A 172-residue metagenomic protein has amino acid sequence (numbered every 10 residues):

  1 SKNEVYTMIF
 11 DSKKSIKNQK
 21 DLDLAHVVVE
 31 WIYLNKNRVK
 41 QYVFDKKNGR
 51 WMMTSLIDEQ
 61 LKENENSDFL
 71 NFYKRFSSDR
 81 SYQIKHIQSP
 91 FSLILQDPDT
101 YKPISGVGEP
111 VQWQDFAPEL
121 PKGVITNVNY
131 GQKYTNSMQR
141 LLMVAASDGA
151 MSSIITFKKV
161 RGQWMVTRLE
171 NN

Functional and structural regions predicted by a protein language model:
S1-R38, Y101-M151: Surface-exposed, charged secondary-structure patches
F10, F44, F69-F72, F76 (+4 more regions): Phenylalanine-focused residue identity feature
D11, D21-D23, D45, D58 (+6 more regions): Acidic-enriched, low-complexity/disordered segments with a strong bias for Aspartate over Glutamate
Q19, Q41, Q60, Q83 (+6 more regions): Residue-identity detector for glutamine
L22-L24, L34, M53-L56, L61 (+7 more regions): Generic detector of leucine side chains in alpha-helical contexts
V28-N64, A150-N172: Short beta-strand edge/turn micro-motifs at domain boundaries
K46-K85, P90-Y101: Surface-exposed beta-loop interaction hotspot
